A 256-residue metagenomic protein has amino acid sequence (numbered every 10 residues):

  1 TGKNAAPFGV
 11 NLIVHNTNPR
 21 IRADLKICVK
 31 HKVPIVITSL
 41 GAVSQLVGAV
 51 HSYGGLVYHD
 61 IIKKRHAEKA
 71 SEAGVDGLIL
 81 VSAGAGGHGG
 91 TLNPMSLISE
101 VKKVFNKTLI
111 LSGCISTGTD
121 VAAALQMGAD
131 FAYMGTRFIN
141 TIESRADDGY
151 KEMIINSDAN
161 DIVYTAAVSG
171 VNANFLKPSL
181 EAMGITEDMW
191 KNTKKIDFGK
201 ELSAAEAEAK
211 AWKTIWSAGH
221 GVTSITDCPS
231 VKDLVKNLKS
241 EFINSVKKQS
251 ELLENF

Functional and structural regions predicted by a protein language model:
T1-H88, L92-T108: Active-site entrance/lid segments in N-terminal catalytic domains of soluble metabolic enzymes
D60, G113-C114: Conserved acidic functional residues
P94-I110, S116-F256: Conserved active-site-proximal phosphate/metal-binding subdomains
